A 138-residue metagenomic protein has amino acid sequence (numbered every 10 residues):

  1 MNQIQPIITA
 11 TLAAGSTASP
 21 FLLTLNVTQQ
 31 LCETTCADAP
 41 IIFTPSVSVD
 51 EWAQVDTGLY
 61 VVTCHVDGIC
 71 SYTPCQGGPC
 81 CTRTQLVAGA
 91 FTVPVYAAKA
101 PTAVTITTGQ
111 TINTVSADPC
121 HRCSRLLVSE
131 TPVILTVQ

Functional and structural regions predicted by a protein language model:
M1-Q138: Viral structural modules
